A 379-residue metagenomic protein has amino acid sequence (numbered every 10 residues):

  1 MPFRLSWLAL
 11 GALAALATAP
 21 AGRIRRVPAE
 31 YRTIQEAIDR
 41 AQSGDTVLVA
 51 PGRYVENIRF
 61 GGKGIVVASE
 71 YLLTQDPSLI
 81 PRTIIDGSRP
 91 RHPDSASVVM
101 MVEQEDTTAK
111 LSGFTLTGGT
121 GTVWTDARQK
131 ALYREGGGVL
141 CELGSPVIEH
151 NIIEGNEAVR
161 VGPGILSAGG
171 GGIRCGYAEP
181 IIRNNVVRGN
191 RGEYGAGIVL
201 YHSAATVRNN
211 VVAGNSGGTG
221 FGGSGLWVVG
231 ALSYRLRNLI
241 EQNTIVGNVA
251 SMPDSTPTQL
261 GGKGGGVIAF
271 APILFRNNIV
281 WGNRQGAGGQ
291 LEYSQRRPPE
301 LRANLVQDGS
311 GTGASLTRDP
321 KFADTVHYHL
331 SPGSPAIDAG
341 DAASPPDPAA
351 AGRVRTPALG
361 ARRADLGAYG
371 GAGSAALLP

Functional and structural regions predicted by a protein language model:
L13-S43, P51-R53, P320-D324: Right-handed parallel beta-helix/beta-solenoid
A29, G64-D126, G309-P320: Right-handed parallel beta-helix/beta-spiral solenoid domain characteristic of secreted/periplasmic
A29-Q35, S43-T74: N-terminal extracellular ligand-recognition/capping segment immediately after the signal peptide
D45, G52-R53, E70-Q75, G119-T122 (+5 more regions): Acidic glycine-/aspartate-rich tracts in secreted/extracellular proteins
E56-V66, I181-V186, V199-G333, P346 (+1 more regions): Predominantly extracellular beta-rich ligand-binding scaffolds that present long acidic/polar faces for carbohydrate
S78-P90, G119-Y133, G155-G169, N215-F221 (+2 more regions): Acidic/polar low-complexity surface segments
S95-A96, G313-L377: C-terminal accessory segments
E105-S203: Right-handed parallel beta-helix
